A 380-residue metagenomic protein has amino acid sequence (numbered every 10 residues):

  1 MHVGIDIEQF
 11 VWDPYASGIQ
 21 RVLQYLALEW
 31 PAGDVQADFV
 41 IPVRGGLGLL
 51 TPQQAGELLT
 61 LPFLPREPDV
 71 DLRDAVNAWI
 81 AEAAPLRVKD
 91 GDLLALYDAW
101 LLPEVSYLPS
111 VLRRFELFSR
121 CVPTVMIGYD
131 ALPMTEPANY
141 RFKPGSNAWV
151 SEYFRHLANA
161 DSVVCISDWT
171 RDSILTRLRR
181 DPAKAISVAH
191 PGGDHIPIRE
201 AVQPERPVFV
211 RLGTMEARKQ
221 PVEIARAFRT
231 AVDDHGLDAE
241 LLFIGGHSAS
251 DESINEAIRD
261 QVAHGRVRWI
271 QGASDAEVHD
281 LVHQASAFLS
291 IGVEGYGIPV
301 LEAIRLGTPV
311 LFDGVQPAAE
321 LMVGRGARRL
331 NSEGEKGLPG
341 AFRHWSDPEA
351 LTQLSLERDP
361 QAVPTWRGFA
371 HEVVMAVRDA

Functional and structural regions predicted by a protein language model:
M1-A380: Carbohydrate transferase catalytic cores enriched for Leloir-type hexosyltransferases
